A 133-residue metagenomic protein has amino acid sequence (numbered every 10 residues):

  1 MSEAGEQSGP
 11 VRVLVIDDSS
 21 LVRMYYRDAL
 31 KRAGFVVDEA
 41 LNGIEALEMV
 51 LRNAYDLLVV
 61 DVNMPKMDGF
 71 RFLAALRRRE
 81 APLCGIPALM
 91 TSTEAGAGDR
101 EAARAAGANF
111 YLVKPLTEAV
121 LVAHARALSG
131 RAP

Functional and structural regions predicted by a protein language model:
M24-K31: Charged docking surfaces used in two-component/phosphorelay signaling
G34-L41, M49: Short hydrophobic/Thr-rich beta-strand motif most characteristic of the beta2 strand and flanking loop of CheY-like
N53-V59: Active-site beta3 strand of CheY-like receiver
M64: Receiver (REC) domain active-site loop signature in two-component systems and cognate sites in sensor histidine kinases
N109: Short, glycine/charged-rich "phosphate-handling" switch motifs in NTP-dependent and phosphotransfer domains
L116-A125: C-terminal output helix
